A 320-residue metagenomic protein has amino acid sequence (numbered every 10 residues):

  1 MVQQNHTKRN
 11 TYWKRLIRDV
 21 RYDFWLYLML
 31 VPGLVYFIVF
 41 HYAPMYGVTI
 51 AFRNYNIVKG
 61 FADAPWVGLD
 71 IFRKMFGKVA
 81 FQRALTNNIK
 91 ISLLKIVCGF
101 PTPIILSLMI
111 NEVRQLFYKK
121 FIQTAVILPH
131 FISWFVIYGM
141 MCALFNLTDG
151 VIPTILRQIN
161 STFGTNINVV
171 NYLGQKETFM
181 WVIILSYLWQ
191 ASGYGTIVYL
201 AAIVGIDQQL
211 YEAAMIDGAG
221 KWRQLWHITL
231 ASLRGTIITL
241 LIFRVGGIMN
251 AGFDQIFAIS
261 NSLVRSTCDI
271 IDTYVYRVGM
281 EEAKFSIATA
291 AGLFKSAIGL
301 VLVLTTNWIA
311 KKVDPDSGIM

Functional and structural regions predicted by a protein language model:
M1-D19: Short, Lys/Arg-rich, polar N-terminal cytosolic tail immediately upstream of the first transmembrane signal-anchor
D19-M320: A structural signal for multi-pass alpha-helical bundles of membrane permease subunits that mediate small-molecule
